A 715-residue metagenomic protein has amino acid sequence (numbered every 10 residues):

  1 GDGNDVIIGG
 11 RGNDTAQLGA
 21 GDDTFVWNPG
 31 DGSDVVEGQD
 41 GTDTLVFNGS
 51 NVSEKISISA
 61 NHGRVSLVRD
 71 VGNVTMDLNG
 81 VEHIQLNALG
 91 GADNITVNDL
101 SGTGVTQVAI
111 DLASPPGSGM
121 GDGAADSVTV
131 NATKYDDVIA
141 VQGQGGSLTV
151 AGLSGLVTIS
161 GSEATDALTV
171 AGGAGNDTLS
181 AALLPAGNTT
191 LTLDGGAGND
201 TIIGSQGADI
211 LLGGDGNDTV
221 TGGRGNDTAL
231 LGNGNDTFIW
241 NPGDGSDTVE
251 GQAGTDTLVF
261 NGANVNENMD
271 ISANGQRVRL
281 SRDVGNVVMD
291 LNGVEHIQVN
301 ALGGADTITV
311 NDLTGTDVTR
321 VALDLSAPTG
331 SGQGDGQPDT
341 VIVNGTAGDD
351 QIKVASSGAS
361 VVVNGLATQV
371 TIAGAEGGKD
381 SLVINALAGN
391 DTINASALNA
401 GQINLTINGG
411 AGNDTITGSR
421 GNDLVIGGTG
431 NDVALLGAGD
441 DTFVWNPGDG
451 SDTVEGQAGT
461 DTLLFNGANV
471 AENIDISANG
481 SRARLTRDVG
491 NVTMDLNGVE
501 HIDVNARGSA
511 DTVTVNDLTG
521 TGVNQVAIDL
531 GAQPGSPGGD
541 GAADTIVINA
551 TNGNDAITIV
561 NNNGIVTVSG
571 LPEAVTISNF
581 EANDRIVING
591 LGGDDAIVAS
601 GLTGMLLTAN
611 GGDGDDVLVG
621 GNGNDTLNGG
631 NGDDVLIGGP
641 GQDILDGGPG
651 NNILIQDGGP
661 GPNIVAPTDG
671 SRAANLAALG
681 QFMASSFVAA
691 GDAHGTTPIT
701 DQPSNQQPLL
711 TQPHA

Functional and structural regions predicted by a protein language model:
G1-G661: Acidic, glycine-rich low-complexity segments
V71, V284, P572, D657-A715: Extracellular/surface-exposed low-complexity segments
